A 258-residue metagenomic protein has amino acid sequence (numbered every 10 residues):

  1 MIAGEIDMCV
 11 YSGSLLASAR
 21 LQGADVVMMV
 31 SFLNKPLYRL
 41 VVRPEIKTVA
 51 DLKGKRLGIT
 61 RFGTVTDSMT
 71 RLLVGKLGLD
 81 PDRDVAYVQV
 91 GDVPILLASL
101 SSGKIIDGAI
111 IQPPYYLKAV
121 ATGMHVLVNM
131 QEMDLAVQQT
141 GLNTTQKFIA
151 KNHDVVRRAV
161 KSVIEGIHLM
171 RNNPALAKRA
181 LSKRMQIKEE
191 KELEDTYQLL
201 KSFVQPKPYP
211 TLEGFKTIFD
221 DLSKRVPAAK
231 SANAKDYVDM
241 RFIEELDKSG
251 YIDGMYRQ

Functional and structural regions predicted by a protein language model:
M1-S99, D107-P113, H125-A136: Short, glycine-/small- and polar/acidic-enriched structural segments that line small-molecule recognition paths
A3, A17, V27, A50 (+10 more regions): Solvent-exposed, polar/charged alpha-helical surfaces in well-ordered, non-transmembrane soluble domains, broadly
G13-S14, P94-I187: Pocket-lining segment of extracytoplasmic ligand-binding domains
R20, G75, V120, K183 (+1 more regions): Short polybasic/polar patches that bind polyanions
R43, N129, T145, V238-I243: Helix N-cap / beta->alpha transition motif
A86-V88, D195-K201, N233-E244: Short linear loop/turn motifs
A150-K230: Secondary-structure end/capping motifs
D220-Q258: Conserved C-terminal helix/tail region of periplasmic/extracytoplasmic solute-binding proteins
